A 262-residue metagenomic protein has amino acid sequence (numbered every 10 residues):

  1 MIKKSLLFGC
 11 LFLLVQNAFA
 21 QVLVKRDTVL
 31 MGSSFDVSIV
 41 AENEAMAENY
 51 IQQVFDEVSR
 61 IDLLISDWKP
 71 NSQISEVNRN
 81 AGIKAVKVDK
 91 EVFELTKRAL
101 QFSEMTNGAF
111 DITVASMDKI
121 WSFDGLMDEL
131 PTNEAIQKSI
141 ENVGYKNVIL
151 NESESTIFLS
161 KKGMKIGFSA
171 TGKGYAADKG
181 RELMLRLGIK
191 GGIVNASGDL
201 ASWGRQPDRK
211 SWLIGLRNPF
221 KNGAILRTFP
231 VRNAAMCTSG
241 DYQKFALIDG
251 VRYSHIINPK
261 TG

Functional and structural regions predicted by a protein language model:
I2-F8, F19-T261: Mature catalytic core of soluble alpha/beta enzymes
L11-F12: Short, linear, compositionally biased motifs with a strong N-terminal bias
